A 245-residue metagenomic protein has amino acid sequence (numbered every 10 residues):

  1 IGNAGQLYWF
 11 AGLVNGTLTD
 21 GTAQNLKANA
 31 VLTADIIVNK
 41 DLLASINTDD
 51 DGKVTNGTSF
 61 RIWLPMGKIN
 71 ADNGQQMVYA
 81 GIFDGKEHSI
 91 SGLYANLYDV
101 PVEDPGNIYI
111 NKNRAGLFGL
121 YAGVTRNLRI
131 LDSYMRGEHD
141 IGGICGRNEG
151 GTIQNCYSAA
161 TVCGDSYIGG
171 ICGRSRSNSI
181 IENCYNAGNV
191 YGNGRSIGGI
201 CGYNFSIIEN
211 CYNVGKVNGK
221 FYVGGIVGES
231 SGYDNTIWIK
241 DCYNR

Functional and structural regions predicted by a protein language model:
I1-R245: Surface-exposed repetitive/solenoidal architectures
